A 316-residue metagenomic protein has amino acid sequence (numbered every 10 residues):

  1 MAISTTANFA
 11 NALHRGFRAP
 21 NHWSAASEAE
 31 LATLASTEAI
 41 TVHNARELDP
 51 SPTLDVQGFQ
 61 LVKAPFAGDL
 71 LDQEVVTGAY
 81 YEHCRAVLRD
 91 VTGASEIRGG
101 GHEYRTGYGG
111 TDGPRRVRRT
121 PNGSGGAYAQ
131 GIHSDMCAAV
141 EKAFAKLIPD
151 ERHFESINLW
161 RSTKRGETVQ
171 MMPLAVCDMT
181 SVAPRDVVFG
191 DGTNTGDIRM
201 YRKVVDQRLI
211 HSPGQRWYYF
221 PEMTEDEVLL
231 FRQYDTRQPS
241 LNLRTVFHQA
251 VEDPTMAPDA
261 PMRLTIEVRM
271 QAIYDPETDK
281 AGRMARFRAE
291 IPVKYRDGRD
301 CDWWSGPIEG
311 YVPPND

Functional and structural regions predicted by a protein language model:
M1-A2: Universal eukaryotic N-terminal targeting presequences
T6-D206, G214-Q215, P221: Non-heme Fe(II) oxygenase catalytic core, chiefly the N-lobe of the double-stranded beta-helix
V205-D316: Catalytic core of Fe(II)/2-oxoglutarate
